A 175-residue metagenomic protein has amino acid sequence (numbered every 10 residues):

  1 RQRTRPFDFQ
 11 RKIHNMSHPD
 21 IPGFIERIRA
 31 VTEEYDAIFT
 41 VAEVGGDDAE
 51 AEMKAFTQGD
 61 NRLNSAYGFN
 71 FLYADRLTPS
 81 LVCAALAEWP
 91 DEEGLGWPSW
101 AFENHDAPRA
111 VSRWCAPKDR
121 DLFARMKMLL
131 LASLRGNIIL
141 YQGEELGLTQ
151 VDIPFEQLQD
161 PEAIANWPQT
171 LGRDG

Functional and structural regions predicted by a protein language model:
R1-G175: Active-site and adjacent substrate-binding regions of carbohydrate-active enzymes
